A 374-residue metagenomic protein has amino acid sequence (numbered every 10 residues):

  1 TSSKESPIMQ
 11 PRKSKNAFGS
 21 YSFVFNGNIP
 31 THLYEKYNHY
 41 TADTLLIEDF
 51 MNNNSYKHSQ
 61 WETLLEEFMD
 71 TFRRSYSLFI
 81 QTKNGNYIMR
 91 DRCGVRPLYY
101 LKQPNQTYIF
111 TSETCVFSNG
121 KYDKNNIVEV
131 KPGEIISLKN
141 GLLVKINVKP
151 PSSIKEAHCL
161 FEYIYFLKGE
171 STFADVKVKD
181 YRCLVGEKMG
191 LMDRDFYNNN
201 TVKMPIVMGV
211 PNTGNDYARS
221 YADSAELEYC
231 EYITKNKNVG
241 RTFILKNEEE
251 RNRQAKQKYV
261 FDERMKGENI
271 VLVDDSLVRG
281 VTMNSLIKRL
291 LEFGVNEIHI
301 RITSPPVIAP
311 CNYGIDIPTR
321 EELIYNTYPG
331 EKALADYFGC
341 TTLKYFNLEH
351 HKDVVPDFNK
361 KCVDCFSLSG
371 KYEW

Functional and structural regions predicted by a protein language model:
T1-G214, A222-E263, G370: N-terminal segments that mediate ammonia production and transfer in glutamine-dependent amidotransferase systems
S20, I206, E228, N269 (+2 more regions): Residues at the starts of beta-strands that form the adenosine-phosphate
G85, I287-W374: PRPP-dependent phosphoribosyltransferase catalytic core
R90, S112, G209-N212, E231-I233 (+7 more regions): Active-site proximal loops enriched in glycine and acidic residues that flank catalytic Cys/His/Asp and coordinate
N125, G133, L191-M192, N198 (+3 more regions): Phosphate/diphosphate-binding loops
M189, Y221, V273-S276, I298: Hydrophobic, well-ordered secondary-structure elements that form the walls of internal hydrophobic environments
K203-D216, K237-V239, G280, T303-I308 (+1 more regions): A glycine-rich phosphate-binding loop feature that marks nucleotide/adenosyl-phosphate handling sites
C230-Y232, G240-F243, E263-G267, R279-S285 (+3 more regions): Extended hydrophobic-aromatic, low-complexity segments
